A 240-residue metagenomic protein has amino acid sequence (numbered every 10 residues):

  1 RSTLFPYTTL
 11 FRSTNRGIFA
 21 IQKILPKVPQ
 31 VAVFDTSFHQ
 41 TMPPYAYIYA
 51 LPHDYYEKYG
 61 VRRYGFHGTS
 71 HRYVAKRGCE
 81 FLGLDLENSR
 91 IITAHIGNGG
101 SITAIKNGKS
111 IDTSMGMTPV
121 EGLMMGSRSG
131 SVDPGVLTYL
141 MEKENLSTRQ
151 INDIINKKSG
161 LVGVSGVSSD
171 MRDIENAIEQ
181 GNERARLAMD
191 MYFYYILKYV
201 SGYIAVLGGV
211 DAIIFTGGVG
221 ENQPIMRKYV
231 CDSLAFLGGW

Functional and structural regions predicted by a protein language model:
T3-L10: Short, small-residue-biased leader/transition segments that mark boundaries at the very start of proteins
T41-M141: Glycine-rich phosphate-binding loop of actin/hexokinase-like ATP-binding domains
G78-D85, V200-D211: Phosphate/pyrophosphate-binding loops at sites that engage ATP/ADP/AMP, CoA/4′-phosphopantetheine, polyphosphate
N88-A94, R149-K158, A212-I214: Beta-strand segments within the central parallel beta-sheet cores of soluble alpha/beta enzyme folds
V136, M141-V167: Oxyanion-binding "anion nests"
D153, G160-V164, M171-V206: Adenine-nucleotide phosphate-binding core of ATP-dependent small-molecule kinases
D211-Y229, S233: Glycine-rich phosphate-binding loops at beta-strand->alpha-helix junctions
